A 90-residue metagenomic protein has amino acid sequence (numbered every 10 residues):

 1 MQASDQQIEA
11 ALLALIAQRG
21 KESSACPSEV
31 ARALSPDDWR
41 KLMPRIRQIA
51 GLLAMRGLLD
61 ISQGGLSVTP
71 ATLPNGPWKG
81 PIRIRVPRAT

Functional and structural regions predicted by a protein language model:
Q2-S24: Positively charged, polyanion-binding regions of nucleic-acid-associated proteins
A3, P36-D38, R47-Q48, Q63-G64 (+1 more regions): Ubiquitin-like/PB1-type beta-grasp interaction modules and other compact soluble beta-rich domains
Q7, A25-C26, K41, R45: Alpha-helix N-cap and coil->helix boundary residues
E22-A33: Short acidic, hydrophobic short linear motifs in intrinsically disordered regions
A31-L42: Short helix-coil junctions and helix-kink-helix linkers
R40-I61: Charge-enriched amphipathic alpha-helical scaffolds
G65-T90: Short, cationic-aromatic polyanion-contact patches
